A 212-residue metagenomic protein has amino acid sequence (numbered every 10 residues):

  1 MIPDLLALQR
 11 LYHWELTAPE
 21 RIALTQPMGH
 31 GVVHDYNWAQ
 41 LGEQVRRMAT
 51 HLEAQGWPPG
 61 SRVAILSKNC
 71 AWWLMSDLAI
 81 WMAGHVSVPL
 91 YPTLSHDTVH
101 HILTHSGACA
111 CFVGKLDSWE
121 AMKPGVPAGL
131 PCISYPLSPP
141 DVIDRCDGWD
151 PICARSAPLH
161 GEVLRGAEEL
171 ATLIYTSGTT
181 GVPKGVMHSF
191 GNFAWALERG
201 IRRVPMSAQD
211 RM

Functional and structural regions predicted by a protein language model:
I2-L24, E43: A short N-terminal helical cap/helix-turn-helix that marks the beginning of AMP-binding/adenylate-forming
P19-I22, A154-Y175, V182, P205-R211: Conserved pre-ATP/AMP-binding loop-to-beta segment of ANL
L24-C70, L74, L78, S95-H100 (+3 more regions): Conserved AMP-binding/adenylate-forming core of the ANL superfamily
H30, H34, D117-A167: ANL superfamily adenylate-forming
D35-A39, A171-W195: Conserved AMP-binding A3 loop
G42-R47, A167, V186-S207: Conserved structural elements of the adenylate-forming
G84: Structured binding elements
P92-P124, R155, A196-M212: Conserved ATP-dependent adenylate/AMP-binding module captured primarily in the ANL superfamily
